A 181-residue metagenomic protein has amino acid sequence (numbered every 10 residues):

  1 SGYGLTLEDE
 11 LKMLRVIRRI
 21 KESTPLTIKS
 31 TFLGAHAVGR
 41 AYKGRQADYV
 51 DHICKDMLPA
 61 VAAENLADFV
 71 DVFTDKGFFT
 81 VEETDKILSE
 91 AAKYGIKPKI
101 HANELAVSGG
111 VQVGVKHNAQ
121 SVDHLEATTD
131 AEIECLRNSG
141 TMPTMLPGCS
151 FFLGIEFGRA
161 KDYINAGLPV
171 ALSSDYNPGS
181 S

Functional and structural regions predicted by a protein language model:
S1-G109: Metal-coordinating catalytic core of metallo-dependent amide/deamination hydrolases
K97, V107-S181: Active-site-adjacent C-terminal substructures of enzyme catalytic domains
